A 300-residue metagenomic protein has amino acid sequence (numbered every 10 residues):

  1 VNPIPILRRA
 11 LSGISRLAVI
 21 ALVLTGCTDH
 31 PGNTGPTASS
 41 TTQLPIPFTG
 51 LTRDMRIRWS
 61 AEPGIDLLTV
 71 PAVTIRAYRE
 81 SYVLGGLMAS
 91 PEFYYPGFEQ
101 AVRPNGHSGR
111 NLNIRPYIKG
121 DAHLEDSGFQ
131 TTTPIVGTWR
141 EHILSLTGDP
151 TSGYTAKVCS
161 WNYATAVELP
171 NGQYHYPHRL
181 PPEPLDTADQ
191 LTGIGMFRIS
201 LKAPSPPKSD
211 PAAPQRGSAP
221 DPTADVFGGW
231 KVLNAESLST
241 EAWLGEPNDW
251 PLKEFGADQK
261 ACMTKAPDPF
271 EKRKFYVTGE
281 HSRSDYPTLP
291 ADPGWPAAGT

Functional and structural regions predicted by a protein language model:
N2-L17: Bacterial N-terminal signal peptides that target proteins for export
V23-G26: C-terminal motif of bacterial Sec signal peptides marking the signal peptidase cleavage site
T28-P31: Bacterial signal peptide processing site
A38-P134: Core segments of small alpha/beta cavity-forming domains
P91-I194, K202-P204, S209-A213: Structured, amphipathic secondary-structure segments that form assembly/contact surfaces in multi-subunit
A188-T300: Low-complexity, intrinsically disordered terminal/linker segments enriched in charged and Gly/Pro repeats
